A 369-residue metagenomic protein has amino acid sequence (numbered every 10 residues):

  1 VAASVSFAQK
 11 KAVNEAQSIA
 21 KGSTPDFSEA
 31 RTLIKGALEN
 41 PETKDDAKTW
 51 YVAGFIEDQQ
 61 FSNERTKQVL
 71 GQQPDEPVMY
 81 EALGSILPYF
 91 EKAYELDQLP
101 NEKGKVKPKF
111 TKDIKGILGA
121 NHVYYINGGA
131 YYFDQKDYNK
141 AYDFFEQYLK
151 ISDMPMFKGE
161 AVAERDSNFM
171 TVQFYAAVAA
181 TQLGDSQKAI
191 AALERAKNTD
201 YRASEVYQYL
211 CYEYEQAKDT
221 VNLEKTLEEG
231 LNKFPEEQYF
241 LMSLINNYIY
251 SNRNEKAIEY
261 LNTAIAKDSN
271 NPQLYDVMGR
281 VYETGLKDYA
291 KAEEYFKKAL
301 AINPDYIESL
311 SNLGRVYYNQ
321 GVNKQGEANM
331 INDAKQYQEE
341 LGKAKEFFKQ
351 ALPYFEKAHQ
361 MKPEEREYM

Functional and structural regions predicted by a protein language model:
A37, A93, Y148, R195-A196 (+4 more regions): Canonical positions in the second alpha-helix
N40, L96, I151, T199 (+4 more regions): Structural marker of alpha-solenoid helical repeat scaffolds
K44-D46, P155, F169, A203 (+4 more regions): Residue-level recognition of tetratricopeptide repeat
T49, F157-A161, V172, V206 (+4 more regions): TPR alpha-solenoid repeat register
V52, A161-V162, N168, Y175 (+5 more regions): Canonical tetratricopeptide repeat
I56-K136, F144, K150-M170, N319-Y354: Short coil/linker segments at helix-helix boundaries
